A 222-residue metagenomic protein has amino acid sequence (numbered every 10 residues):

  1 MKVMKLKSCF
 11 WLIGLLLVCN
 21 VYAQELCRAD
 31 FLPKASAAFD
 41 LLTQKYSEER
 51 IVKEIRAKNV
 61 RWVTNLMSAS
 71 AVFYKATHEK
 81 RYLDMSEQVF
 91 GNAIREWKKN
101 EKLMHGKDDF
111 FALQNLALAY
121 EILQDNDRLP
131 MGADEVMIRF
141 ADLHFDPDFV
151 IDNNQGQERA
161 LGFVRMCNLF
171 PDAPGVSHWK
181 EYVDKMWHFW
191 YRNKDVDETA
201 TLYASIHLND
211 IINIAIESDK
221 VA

Functional and structural regions predicted by a protein language model:
M1-W11: Bacterial N-terminal signal peptides that target proteins for export
W11-N20: Bacterial N-terminal signal peptides
V21-E25, A29: Boundary at the C-terminal end of the N-terminal hydrophobic targeting segment
R28, A35, E48, A133-D134: Short amphipathic alpha-helical segments that mediate assembly, nucleic-acid/protein binding, or membrane association
S36-S47, Y82-G91: Non-catalytic all-alpha helical scaffold/repeat segments
K45-A57: Extracellular ectodomain segments of secreted/surface proteins
E54-A222: Aromatic-lined, polymer-binding surfaces characteristic of secreted/periplasmic polysaccharide-degrading enzymes
